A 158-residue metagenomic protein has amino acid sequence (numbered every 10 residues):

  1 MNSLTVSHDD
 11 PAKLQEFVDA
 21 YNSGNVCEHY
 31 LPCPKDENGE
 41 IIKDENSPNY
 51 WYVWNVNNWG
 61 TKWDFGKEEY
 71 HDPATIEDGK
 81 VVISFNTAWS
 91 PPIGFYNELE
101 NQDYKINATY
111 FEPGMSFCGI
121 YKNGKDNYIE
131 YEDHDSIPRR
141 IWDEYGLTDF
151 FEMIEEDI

Functional and structural regions predicted by a protein language model:
M1-I158: Intrinsic low-complexity, intrinsically disordered or marginally ordered coil/linker segments
